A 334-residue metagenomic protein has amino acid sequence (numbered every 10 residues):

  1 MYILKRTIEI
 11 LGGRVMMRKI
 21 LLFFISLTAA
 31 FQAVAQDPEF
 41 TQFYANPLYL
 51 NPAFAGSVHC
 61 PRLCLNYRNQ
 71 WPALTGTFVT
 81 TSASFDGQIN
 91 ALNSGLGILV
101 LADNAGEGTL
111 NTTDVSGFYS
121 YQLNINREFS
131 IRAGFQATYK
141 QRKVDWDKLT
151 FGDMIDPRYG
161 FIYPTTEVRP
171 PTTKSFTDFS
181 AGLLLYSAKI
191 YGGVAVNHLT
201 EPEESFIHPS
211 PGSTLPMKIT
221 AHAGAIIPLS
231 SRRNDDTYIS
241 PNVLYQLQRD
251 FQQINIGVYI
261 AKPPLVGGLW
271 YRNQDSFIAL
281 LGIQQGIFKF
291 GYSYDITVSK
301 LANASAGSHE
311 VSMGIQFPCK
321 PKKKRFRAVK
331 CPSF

Functional and structural regions predicted by a protein language model:
M1-E39, V258, L281, F317-C319 (+1 more regions): Bacterial Sec-dependent N-terminal signal peptides
Q36-F334: Subset of outer-membrane beta-barrel
